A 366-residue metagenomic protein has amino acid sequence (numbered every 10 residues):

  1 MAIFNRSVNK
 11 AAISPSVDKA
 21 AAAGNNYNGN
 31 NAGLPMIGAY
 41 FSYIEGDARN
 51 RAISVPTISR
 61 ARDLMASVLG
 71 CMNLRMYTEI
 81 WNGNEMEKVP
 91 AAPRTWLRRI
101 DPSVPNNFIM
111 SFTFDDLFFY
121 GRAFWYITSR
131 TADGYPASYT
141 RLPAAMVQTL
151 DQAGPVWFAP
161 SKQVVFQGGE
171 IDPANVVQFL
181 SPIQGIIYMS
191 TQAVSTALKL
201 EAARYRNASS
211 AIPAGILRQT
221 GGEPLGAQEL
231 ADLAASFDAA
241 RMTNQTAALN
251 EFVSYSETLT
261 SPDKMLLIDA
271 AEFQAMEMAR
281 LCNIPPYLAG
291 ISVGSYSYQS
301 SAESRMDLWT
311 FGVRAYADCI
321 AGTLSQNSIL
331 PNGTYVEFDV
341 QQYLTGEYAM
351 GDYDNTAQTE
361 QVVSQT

Functional and structural regions predicted by a protein language model:
A2-L267, A271-F273, E277, G346-T366: Structured, contiguous alpha/beta core segments that scaffold functional sites
T246-A248, E277, P286-S297, Q326-L330: Short acidic alpha-helical/loop segments enriched in Asp/Glu that coordinate divalent cations
N250-E257, G294-Y296, I329-L344: A glycine-rich phosphate-binding loop feature that marks nucleotide/adenosyl-phosphate handling sites
G294-T310: Short amphipathic alpha-helical segments at helix boundaries and their inter-helical linkers
E303, Q341, G346-Y348: Charged, compositionally biased interaction regions
R305-Q341: Long, compositionally biased
